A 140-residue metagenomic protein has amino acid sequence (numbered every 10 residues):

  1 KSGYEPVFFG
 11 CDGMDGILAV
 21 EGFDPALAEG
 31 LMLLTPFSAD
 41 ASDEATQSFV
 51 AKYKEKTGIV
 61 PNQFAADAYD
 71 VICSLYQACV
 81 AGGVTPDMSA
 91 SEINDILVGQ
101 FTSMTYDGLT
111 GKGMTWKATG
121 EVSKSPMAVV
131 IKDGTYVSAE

Functional and structural regions predicted by a protein language model:
K1-E140: Extracytosolic ligand-binding ectodomains
